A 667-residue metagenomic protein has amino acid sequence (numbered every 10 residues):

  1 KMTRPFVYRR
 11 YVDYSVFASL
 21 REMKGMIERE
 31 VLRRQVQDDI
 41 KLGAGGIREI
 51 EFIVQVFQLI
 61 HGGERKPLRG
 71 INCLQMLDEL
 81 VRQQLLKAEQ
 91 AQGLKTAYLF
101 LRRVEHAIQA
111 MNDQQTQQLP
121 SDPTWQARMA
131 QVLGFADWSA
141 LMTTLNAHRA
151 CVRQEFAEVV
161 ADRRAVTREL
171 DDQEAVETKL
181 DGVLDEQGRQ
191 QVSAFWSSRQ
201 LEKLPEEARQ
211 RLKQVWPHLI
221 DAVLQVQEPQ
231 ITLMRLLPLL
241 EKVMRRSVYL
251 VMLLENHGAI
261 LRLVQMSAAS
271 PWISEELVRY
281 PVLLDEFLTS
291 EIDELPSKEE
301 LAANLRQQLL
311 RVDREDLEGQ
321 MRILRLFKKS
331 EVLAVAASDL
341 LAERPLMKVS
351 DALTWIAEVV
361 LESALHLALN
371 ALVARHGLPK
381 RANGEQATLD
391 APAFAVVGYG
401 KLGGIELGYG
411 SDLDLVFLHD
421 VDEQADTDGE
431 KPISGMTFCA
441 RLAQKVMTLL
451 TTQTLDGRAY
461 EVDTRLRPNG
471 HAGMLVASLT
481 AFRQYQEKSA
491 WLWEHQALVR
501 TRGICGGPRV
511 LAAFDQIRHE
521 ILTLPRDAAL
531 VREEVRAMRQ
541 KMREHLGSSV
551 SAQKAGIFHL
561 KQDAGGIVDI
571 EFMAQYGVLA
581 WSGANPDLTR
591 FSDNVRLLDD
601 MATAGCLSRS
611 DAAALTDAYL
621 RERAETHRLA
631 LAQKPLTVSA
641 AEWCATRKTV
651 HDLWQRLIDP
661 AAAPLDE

Functional and structural regions predicted by a protein language model:
K1-E667: A nucleotide- and high-energy phosphate-metabolite-utilizing enzyme signature
